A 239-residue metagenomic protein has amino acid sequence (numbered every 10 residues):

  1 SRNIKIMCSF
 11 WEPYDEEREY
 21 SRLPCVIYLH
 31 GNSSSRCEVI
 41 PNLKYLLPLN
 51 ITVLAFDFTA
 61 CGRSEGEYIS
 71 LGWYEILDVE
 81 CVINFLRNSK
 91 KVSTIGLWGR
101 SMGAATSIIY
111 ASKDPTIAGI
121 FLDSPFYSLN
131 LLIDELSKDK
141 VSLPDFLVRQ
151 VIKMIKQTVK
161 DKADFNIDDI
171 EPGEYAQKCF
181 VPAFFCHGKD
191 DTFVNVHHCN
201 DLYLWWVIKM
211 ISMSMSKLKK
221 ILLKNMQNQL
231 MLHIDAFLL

Functional and structural regions predicted by a protein language model:
S1-S21: N-terminal cap/lid segment of alpha/beta-hydrolase-fold proteins
I27, N32-Y45, F58: The serine-hydrolase catalytic nucleophile loop
E38, I69-K90: Alpha/beta-hydrolase active-site loop
N42, P172, V181, N195-Y203 (+1 more regions): Short alpha-helix in the alpha/beta-hydrolase fold that links the catalytic acid
L43-E65: Conserved alpha/beta-hydrolase
S89-S101: Alpha/beta-hydrolase fold nucleophile elbow
I109-F165, E174-Y175: Hydrolase active-site cap/lid region
K178-F180, F185-H187, D191: Short beta-strand/loop motif that positions the catalytic acidic residue of the alpha/beta-hydrolase fold
